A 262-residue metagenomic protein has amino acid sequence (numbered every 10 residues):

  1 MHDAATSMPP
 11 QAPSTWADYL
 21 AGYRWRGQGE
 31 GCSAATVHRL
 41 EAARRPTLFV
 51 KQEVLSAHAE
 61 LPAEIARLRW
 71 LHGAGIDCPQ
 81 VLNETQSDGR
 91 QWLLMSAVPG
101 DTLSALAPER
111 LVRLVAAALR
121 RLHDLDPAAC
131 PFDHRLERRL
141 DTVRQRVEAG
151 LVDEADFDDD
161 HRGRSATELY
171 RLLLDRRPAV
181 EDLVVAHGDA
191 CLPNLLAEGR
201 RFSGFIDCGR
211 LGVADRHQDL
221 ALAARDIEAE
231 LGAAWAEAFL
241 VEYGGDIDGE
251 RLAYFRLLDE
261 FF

Functional and structural regions predicted by a protein language model:
H2-D3, L68: Phosphate/pyrophosphate-binding loops and the adjoining catalytic core of nucleotide-dependent enzymes
M8-D18, R121-G188, I247-E250: An alpha-helical support segment within catalytic cores of ATP-dependent transferases
Y19-Q28: Conserved N-terminal boundary motif of the eukaryotic protein kinase catalytic domain
Q28-R135, R146, V180: ATP-binding pocket architecture of kinase catalytic cores
S33-R44, L48-F49, V81, E168-Q218: Active-site acidic catalytic loop and adjacent metal/ATP-binding pocket of ATP-dependent phosphoryl transfer enzymes
H58, V180-V185, E198-A253: Active-site Asp-x-Gly
R69-H72, A224, R256: A cross-family signal for key residues in well-ordered alpha-helices that form functional helical elements
D259-F262: Short hydrophobic/aromatic patches at helix-to-coil boundaries
